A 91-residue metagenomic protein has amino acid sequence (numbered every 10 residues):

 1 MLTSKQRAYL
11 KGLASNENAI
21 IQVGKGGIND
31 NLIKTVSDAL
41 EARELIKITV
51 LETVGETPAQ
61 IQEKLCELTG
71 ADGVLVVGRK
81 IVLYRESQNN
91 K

Functional and structural regions predicted by a protein language model:
M1-K91: Positively charged, polar, low-complexity stretches
